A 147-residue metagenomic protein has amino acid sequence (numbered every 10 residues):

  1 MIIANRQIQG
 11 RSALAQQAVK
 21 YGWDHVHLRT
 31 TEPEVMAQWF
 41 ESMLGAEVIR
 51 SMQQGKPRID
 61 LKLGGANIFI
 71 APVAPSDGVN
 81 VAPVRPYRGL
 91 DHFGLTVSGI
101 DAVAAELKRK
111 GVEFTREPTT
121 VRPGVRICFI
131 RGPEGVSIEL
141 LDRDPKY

Functional and structural regions predicted by a protein language model:
N5-G22, E47-G94, A105-R131, D144-Y147: Vicinal oxygen chelate
M36-M43, L107, G135: Conserved active-site tyrosine of GNAT-family acetyltransferases
L140: Short glycine-/small-residue motifs
